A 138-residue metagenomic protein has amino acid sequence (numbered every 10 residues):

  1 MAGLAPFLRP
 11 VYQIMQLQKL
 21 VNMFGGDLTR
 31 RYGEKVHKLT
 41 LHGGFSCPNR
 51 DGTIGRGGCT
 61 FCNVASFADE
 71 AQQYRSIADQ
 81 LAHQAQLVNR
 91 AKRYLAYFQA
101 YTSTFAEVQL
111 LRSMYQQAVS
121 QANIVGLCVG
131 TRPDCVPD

Functional and structural regions predicted by a protein language model:
I14-R30: Short, Gly/Pro- and small/polar-rich lid/capping loops
R31-S76: Canonical Radical SAM [4Fe-4S] cluster-binding loop centered on the CxxxCxxC motif and its immediate flanking residues
C59, A118-I124: Structural recognition of alpha->loop->beta junctions
A65-Q80, Q84, V88-V108, N123-V136: Core AdoMet radical
Q80, Q84, S113-A118: A general structural detector for well-ordered alpha-helical segments in enzyme core domains, enriched
V108-Q116, P137-D138: Distinct, well-ordered alpha-helical segments
